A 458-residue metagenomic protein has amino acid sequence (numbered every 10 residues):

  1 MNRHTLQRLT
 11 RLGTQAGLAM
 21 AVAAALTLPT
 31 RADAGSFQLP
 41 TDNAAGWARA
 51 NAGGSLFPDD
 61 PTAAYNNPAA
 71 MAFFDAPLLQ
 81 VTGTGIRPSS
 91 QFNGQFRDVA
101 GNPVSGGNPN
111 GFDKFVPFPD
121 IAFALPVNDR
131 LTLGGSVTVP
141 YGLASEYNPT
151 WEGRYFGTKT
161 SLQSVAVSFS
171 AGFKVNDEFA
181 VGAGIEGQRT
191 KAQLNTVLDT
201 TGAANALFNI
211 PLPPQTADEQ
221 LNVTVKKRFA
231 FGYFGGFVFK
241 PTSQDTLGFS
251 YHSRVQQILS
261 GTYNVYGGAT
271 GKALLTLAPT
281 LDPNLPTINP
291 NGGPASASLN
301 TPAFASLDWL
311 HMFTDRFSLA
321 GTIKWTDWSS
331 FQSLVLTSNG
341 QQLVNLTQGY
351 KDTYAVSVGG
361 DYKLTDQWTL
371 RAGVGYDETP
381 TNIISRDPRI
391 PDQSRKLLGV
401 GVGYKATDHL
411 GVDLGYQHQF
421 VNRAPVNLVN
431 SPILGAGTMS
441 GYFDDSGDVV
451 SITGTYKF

Functional and structural regions predicted by a protein language model:
N2-L18: Bacterial N-terminal signal peptides that target proteins for export
A19, L56-P58, V167, L398: Short hydrophobic "helix-edge" motifs at membrane interfaces and signal-peptide entry regions
V22-A32: C-terminal segment of classical bacterial N-terminal signal peptides
D33-A50, G101-S105, F115-F458: Outer-membrane beta-barrel porins/channels
F37-G53, A72-Q91: Transmembrane beta-strand segments of Gram-negative outer membrane beta-barrel proteins
A48-D60, P88-K114: Surface-exposed strand-loop-strand hairpins of Gram-negative outer-membrane beta-barrel proteins
G54-D59, A64-P77, F123-V127, G142: Outer-membrane beta-barrel pore proteins
